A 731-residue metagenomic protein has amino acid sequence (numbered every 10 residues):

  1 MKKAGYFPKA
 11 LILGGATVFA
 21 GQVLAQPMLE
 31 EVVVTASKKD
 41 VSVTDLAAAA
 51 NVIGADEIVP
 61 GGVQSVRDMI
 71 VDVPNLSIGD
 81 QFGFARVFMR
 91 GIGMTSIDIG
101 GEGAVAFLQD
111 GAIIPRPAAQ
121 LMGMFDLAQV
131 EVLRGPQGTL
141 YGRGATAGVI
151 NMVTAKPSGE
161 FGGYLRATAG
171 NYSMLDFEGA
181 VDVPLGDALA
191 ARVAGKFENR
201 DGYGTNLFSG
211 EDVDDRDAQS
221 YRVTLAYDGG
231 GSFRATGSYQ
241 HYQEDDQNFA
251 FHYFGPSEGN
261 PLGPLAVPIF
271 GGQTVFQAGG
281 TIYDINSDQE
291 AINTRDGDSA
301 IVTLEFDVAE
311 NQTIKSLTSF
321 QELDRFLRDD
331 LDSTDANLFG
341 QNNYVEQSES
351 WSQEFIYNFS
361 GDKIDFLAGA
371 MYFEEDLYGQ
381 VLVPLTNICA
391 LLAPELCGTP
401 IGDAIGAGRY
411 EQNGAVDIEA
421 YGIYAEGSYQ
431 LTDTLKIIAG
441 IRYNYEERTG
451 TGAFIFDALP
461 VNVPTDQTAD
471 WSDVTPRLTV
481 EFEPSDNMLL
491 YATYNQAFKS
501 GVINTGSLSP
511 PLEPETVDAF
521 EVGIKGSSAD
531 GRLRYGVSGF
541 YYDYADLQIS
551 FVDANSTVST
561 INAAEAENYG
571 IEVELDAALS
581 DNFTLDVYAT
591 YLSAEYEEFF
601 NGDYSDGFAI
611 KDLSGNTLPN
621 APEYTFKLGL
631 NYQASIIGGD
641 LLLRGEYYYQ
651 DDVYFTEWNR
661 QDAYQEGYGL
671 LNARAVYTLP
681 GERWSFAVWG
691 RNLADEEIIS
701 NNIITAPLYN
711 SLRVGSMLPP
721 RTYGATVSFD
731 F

Functional and structural regions predicted by a protein language model:
M1-V73, D182, S232-A235, A300 (+5 more regions): N-terminal Sec signal peptide and the immediately downstream disordered periplasmic leader that contains the TonB box
Q26-E160, V522: Acidic, small-polar-rich N-terminal luminal/periplasmic segments of exported/outer-membrane proteins
E102-A104, R116, F125-R134, T139-Y221 (+5 more regions): Outer-membrane beta-barrel translocator/receptor signature
N151, S158-E160, T168, G179-T281 (+5 more regions): Periplasmic-side early beta-strands and strand-to-turn transitions of outer-membrane beta-barrels
A226-G230, Y357-N358, G369-F373, G414-Y542 (+1 more regions): Structural signature of Gram-negative outer-membrane beta-barrels, strongest in the C-terminal barrel of TonB-dependent
S299-D307, T313-D329, E483, L489-K499 (+1 more regions): Membrane-embedded beta-barrel scaffold of Gram-negative outer-membrane proteins
D365, D433-I437, Y541-D543, N562-E657 (+1 more regions): Gram-negative outer-membrane beta-barrel transporters
A545, Y648-T656, Y677-F731: C-terminal beta-signal and adjacent terminal beta-strands/loops of Gram-negative outer-membrane beta-barrel proteins
